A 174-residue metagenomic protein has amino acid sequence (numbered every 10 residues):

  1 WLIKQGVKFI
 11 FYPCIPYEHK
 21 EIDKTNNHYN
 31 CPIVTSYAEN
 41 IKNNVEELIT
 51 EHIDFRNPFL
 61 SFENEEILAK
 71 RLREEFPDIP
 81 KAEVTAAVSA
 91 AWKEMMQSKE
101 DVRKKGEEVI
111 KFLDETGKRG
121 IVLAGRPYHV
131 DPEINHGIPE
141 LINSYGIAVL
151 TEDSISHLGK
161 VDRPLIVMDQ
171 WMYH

Functional and structural regions predicted by a protein language model:
W1-H174: An N-terminal assembly and electron-transfer interface module characteristic of large anaerobic redox and radical
